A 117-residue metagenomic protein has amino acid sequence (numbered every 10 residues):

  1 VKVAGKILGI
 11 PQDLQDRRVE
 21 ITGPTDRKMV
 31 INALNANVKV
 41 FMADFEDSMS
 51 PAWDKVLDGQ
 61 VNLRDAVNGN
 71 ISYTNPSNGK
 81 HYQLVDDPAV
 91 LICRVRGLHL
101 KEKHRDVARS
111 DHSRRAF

Functional and structural regions predicted by a protein language model:
V1-I7, D16: N-terminal accessory segment at the very beginning of proteins
V1-K2, P11, I21-T25, N32 (+2 more regions): Conserved alpha/beta-domain cores
Q15, P24-R27, K39, L57 (+1 more regions): Conserved structured core elements
R17, F41, A89-L91: Structural beta-strand/beta-sheet cores of well-ordered domains, especially the beta-sheet scaffolds that support
N32-A33, F41: Conserved catalytic-core segments centered on acid/base and nucleophilic motifs
K39-M49: Short acidic catalytic loops
W53, L57-V67: Active-site-surrounding "flap" and adjacent substrate/cofactor-binding loops of secreted or lumenal enzymes, prototyped
